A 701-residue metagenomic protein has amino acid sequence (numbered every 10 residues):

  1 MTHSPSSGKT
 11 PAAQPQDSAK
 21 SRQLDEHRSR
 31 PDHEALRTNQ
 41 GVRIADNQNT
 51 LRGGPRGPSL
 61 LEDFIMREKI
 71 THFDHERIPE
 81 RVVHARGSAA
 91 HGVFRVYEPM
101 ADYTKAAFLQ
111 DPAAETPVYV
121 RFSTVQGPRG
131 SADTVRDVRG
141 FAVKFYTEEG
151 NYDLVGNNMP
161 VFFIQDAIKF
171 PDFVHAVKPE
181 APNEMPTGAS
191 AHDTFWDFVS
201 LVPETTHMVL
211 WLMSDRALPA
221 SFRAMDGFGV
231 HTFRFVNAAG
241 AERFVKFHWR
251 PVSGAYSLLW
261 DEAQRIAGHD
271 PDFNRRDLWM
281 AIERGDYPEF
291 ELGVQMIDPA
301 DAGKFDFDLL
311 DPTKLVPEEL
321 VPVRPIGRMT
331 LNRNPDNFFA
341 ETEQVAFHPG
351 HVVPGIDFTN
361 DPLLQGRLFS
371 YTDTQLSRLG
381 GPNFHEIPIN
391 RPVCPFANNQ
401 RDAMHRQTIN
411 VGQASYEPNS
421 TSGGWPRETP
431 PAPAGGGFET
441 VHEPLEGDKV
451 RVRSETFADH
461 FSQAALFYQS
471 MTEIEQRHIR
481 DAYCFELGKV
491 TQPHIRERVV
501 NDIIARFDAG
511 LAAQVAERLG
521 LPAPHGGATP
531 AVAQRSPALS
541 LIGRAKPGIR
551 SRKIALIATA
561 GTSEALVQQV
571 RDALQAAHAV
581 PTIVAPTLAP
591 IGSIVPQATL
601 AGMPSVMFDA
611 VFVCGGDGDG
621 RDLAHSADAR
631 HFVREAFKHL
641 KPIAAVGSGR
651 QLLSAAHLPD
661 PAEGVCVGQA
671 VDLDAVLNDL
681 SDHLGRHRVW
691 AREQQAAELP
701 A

Functional and structural regions predicted by a protein language model:
T2-G561, Q568-R571, Q575-A576, V580 (+4 more regions): Active-site-adjacent core segments of small-molecule enzymes
Q492, A585, A610-G615, A629-A655: Catalytic nucleophile loop
A555, H631, F637, P700-A701: Alpha/beta-hydrolase-fold serine-hydrolase catalytic core, especially in secreted/extracellular enzymes
A577-A579, L640, H657: Glycine-centered loop/turn motif at secondary-structure junctions
I583, I643, G664-C666: Conserved beta-strand scaffold positions in the cores of enzyme catalytic domains, especially in NTP/NDP-utilizing
Q597-L600, S605-F612, A656-D679: Structural recognition of alpha->loop->beta junctions
H625-S626: A conditional alpha-helix N-cap/helix-loop micro-motif detector
E663-A701: A charged, well-structured terminal subsegment
